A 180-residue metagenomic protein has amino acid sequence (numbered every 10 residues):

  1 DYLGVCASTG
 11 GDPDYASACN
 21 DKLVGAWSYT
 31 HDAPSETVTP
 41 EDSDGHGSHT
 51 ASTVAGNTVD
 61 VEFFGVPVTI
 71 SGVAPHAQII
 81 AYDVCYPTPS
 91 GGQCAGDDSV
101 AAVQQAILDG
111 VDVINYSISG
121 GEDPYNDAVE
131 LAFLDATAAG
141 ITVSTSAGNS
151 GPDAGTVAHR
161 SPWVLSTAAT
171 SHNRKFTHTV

Functional and structural regions predicted by a protein language model:
D1-A95, D109-D112, P124-Y125, A138 (+2 more regions): Subtilisin-like serine protease catalytic core
S28, I118-S119: Short glycine-/small-residue-rich Rossmann-like dinucleotide-binding loops
D98-G110: Short, well-structured alpha-helical segments in soluble
Q104, L131-L134, A158: Alpha-helical segments flanking ligand/cofactor-binding loops in enzyme cores
G121-E130: Active-site core of PLP-dependent enzymes with the aminotransferase class I/II
G140-V143: Hydrophobic beta-strand scaffold residues
G148: Active-site glycine-centered loops adjacent to acidic/histidine catalytic or metal-binding residues that shape
